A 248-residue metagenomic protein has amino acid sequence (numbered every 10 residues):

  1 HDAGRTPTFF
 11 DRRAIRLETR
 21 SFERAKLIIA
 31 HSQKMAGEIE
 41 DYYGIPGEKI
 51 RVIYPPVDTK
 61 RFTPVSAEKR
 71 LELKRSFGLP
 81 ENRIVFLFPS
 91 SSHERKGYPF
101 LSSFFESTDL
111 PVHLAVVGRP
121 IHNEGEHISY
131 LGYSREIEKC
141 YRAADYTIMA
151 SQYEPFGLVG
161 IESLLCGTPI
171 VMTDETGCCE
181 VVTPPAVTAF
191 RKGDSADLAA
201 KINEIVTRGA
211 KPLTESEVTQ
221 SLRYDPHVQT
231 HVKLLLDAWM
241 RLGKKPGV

Functional and structural regions predicted by a protein language model:
T8-I28: Membrane-proximal helix-turn-helix segments that form the acceptor-binding/catalytic region of lipid-linked
K34, P56: Carbohydrate-associated surface elements
P80-K96, S102-F105: Conserved donor-binding/catalytic core segment of Leloir-type glycosyltransferases
Y133-S134, C140-A144: Short alpha-helical donor nucleotide-sugar binding micro-motif in glycosyltransferases
Q152: Aromatic "clamp/platform" in nucleotide-sugar-dependent glycosyltransferases that forms part of the donor/acceptor
P169-M172: Short hydrophobic beta-strand element within catalytic cores of glycosyltransferases and related nucleotide-activated
P184-S195, E204-A210: Conserved acidic donor-binding segment of nucleotide-sugar-dependent glycosyltransferases
A210-G243: A charged, aromatic-enriched C-terminal amphipathic alpha-helix characteristic of glycosyltransferases across folds
